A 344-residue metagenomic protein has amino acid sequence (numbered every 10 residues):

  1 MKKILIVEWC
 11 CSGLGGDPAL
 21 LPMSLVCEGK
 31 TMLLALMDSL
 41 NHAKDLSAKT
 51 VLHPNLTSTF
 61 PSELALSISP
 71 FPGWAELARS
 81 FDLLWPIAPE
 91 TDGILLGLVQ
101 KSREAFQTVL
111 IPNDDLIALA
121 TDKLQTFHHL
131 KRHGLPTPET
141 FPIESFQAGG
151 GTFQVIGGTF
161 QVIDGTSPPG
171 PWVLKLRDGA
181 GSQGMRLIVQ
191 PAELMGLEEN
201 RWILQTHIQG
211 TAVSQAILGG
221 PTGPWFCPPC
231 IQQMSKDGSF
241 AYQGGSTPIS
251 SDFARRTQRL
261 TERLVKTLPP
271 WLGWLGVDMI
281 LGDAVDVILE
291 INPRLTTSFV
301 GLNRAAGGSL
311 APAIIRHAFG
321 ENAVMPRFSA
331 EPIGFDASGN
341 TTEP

Functional and structural regions predicted by a protein language model:
M1-L5: Extreme N-terminal starter segment of soluble prokaryotic enzymes
L20-S39: Short catalytic helix/loop segments, enriched in acidic residues and glycine and frequently bearing histidine
S39, K49-Q147, D164: Conserved N-proximal alpha/beta basic substrate-recognition cap immediately N-terminal to, or forming the N-lobe
L83, G282, A313-P344: Peripheral (often C-terminal) accessory segments that flank ATP-dependent C-N-forming ligase machineries
L116-T211, G219-C227, G244-R263: Active-site nucleotide/adenylate-binding loops and adjacent lid/helix of ATP-dependent enzymes
Q205-P269, L281, N292-F319: ATP-dependent carboxylate/phosphate-activation module, predominantly the ATP-grasp catalytic core and closely related
W271-D283: A short glycine-rich, hydrophobically flanked beta-strand micro-motif that places a catalytic Asp/Glu for divalent metal
V285-V287: Conserved protein kinase catalytic/activation segment
